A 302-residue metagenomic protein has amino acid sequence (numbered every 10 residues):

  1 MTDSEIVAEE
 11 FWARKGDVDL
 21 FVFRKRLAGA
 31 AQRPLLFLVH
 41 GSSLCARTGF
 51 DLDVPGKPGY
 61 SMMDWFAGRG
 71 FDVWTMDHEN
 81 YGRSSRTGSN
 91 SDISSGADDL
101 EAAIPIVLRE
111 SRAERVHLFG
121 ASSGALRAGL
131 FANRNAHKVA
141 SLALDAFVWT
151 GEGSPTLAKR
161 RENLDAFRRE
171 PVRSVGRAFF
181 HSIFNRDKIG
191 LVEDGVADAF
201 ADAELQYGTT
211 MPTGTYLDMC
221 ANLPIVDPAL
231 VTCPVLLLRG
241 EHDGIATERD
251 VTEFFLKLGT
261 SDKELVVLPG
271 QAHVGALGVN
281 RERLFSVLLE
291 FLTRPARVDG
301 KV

Functional and structural regions predicted by a protein language model:
M1-A30: N-terminal cap/lid segment of alpha/beta-hydrolase-fold proteins
G29-F71: Short, surface-exposed "cap/lid" segments of acyl-processing enzymes
R47-T48, W74-S91, H273: Glycine-rich "HGGG/HGxG" loop immediately N-terminal to the catalytic nucleophile of the alpha/beta-hydrolase
A97-R115: Conserved acidic catalytic loop of the alpha/beta-hydrolase fold
E114-F119, S123-T150: Conserved hydrolase catalytic core segment
L157-L238, K257: Alpha/beta-hydrolase
G244-D250: Conserved alpha/beta-hydrolase "acid-adjacent" motif
Q271-E282: Catalytic histidine-centered segment of alpha/beta-hydrolase-like enzymes
